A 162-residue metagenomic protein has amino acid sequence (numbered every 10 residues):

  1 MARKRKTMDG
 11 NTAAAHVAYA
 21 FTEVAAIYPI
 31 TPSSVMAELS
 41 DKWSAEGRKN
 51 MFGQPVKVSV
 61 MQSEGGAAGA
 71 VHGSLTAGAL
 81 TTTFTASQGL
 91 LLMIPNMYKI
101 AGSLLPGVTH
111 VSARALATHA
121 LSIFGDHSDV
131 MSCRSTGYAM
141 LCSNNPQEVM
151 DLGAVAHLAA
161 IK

Functional and structural regions predicted by a protein language model:
M1-S132, G137, A154: Thiamine diphosphate
M140-K162: Structural signature of the thiamine diphosphate
